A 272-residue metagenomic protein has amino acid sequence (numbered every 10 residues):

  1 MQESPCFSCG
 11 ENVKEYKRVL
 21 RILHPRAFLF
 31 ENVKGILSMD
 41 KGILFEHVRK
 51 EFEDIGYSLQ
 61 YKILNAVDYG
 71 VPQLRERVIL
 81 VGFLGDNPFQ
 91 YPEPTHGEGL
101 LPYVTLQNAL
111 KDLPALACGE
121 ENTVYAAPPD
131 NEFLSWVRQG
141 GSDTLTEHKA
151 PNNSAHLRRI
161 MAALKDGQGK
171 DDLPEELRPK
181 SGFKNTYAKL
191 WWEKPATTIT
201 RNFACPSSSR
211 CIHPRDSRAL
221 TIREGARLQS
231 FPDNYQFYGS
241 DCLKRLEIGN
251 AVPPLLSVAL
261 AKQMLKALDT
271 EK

Functional and structural regions predicted by a protein language model:
M1-P179: Class I S-adenosyl-L-methionine
N131-K272: C-terminal target-recognition/interaction regions appended to catalytic cores
